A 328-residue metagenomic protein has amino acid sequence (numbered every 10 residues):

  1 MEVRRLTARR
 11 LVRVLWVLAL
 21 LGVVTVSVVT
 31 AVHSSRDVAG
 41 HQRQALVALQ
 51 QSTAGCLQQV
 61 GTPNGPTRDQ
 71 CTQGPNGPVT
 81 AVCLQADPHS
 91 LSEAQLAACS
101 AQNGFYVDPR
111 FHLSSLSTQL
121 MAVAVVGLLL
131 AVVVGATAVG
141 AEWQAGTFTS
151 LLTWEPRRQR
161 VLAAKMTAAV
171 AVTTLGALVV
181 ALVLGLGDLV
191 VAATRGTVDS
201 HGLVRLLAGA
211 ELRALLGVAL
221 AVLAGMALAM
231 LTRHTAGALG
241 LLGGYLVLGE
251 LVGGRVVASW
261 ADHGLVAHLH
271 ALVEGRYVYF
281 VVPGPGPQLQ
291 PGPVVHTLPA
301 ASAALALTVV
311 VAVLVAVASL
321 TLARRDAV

Functional and structural regions predicted by a protein language model:
M1-L20: Aromatic- and glycine-rich beta-strand/loop motifs that create alpha-glucan
R5-T7, L305-V328: Junction motif at the cytosolic side of a transmembrane helix
R10-R13, Q159, A236-G237: Residues that define the loop-to-transmembrane-helix transition and helix capping in multi-pass membrane transporters
L15-L18, A236-V257, A261, L265-H270: Pore- or pathway-lining transmembrane helices of multi-pass membrane proteins that form conduits for solutes/ions
L18-A138, L162-R233, L251, R255-W260 (+1 more regions): Secretory targeting signals
G135-W154: Transmembrane helix boundary and interhelical loop/hinge segments in multi-pass membrane proteins
